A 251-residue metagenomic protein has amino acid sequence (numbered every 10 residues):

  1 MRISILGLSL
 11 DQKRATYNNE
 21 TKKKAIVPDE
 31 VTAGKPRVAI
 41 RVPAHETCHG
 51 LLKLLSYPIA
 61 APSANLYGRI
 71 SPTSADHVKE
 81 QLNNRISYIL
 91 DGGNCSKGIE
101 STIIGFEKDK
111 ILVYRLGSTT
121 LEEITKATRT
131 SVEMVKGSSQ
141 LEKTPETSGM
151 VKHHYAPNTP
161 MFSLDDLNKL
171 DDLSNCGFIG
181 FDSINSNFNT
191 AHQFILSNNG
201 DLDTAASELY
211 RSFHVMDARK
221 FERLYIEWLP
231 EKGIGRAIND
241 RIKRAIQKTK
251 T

Functional and structural regions predicted by a protein language model:
M1-T251: Active-site-adjacent structural elements in enzyme catalytic cores
